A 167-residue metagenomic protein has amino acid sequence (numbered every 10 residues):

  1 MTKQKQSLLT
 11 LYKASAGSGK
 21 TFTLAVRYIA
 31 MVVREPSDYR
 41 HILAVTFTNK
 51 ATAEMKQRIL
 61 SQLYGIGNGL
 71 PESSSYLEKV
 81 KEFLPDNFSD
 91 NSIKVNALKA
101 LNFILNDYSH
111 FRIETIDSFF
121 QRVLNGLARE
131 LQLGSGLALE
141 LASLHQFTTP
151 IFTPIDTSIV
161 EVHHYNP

Functional and structural regions predicted by a protein language model:
M1-E130: P-loop NTPase Walker
T46, F111-I113, S118-P167: DNA-processing P-loop NTPase/helicase core
